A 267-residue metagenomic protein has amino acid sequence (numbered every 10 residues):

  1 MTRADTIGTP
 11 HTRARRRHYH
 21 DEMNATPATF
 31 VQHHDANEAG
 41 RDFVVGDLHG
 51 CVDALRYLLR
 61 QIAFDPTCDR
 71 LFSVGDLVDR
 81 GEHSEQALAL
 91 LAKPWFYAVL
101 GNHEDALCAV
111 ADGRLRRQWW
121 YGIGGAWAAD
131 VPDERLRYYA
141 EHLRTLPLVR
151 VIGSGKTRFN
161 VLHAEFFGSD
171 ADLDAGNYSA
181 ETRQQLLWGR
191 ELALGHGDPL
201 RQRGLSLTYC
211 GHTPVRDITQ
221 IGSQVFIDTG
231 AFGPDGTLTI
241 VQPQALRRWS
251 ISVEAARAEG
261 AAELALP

Functional and structural regions predicted by a protein language model:
T2-H49, D53: Short glycine- and acidic-rich boundary segments immediately preceding or forming the N-terminal edge of structured
A36-F43, V151-N160: Beta-strand-turn-beta hairpins that frame and shape the catalytic cleft of phosphate-ester-processing enzymes
R41-V45, G50-W119: Core catalytic region of metal-dependent phosphoesterases/phosphodiesterases, especially metallo-beta-lactamase-like
D42-H49, F159-E165, F226-I227: Active-site-proximal beta-strand elements of phosphoester/diester hydrolases
D47, D76, G101-N102, A128 (+4 more regions): Divalent metal-coordination and catalytic microenvironments
H49-D53, D79-E82, E104-C108, F167-S169 (+2 more regions): Active-site environment of divalent metal-dependent phosphoester hydrolases
S84-I152, K156-R158, G168, A175 (+1 more regions): Active-site neighborhood of divalent metal-dependent phosphoester bond hydrolases
Q185-E254: Conserved beta-sheet core of the metallophosphoesterase superfamily
